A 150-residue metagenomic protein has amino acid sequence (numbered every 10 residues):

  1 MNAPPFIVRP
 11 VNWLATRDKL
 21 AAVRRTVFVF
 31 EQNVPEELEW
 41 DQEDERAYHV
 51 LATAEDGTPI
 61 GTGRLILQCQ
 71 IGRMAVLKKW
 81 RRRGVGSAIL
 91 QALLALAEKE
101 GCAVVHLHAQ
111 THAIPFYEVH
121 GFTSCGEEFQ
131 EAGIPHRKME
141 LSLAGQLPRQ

Functional and structural regions predicted by a protein language model:
M1-L14, G145-Q150: Conserved N-terminal entry element of GNAT/NAT acetyltransferase domains
R24, Y117, F122: Conserved active-site tyrosine of GNAT-family acetyltransferases
R25-E55: Active-site rim helix/loop that mediates acceptor-substrate recognition in acyltransferases
R46-V50, G72, P135-M139: Short beta-strand micro-motifs in enzyme catalytic cores
L51, G57-A75: Conserved beta-strand in the GNAT
W80, G84-A92: Conserved acetyl-CoA pyrophosphate-binding loop and the N-cap/start of the following alpha-helix in GNAT-like
A97-Q110: Conserved GNAT acetyl-CoA-binding A-motif
H108, T123-E140: Conserved catalytic-core motifs of GNAT/GCN5-like acyltransferases
